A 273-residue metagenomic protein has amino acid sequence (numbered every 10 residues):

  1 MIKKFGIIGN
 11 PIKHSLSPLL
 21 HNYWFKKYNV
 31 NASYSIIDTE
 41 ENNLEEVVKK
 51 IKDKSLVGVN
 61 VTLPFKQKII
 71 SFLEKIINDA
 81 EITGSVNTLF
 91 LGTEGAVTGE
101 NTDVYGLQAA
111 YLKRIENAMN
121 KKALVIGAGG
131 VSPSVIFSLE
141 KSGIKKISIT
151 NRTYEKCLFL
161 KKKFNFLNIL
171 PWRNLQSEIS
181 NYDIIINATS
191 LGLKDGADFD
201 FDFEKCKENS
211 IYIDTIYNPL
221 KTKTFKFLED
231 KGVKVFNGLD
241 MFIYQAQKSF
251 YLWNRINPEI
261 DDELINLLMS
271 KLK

Functional and structural regions predicted by a protein language model:
I2-R114, F227: Phosphate/diphosphate ligand-binding glycine-rich loop within oxidoreductases
G9, N101, Y111, N120-I144 (+1 more regions): Glycine-rich adenosine-cofactor-binding loop
I12-K13, Y154-E155, P219: Helix N-cap at the beta1-alpha1 junction of Rossmann-like dinucleotide-binding domains, i.e., the first residues
S35, I147-S148, F236: Conserved beta-strand positions in the Rossmann-like core of class I SAM-dependent methyltransferases
E116-K122, K207-E208: Short helix-loop-beta connector
S142-F164: NAD(P)-binding Rossmann-fold cofactor-contacting core
F166-V235: Rossmann-like adenosine-cofactor binding region
I211-N257, D261, L267: Rossmann-fold NAD(P)-binding glycine/threonine-rich loop
